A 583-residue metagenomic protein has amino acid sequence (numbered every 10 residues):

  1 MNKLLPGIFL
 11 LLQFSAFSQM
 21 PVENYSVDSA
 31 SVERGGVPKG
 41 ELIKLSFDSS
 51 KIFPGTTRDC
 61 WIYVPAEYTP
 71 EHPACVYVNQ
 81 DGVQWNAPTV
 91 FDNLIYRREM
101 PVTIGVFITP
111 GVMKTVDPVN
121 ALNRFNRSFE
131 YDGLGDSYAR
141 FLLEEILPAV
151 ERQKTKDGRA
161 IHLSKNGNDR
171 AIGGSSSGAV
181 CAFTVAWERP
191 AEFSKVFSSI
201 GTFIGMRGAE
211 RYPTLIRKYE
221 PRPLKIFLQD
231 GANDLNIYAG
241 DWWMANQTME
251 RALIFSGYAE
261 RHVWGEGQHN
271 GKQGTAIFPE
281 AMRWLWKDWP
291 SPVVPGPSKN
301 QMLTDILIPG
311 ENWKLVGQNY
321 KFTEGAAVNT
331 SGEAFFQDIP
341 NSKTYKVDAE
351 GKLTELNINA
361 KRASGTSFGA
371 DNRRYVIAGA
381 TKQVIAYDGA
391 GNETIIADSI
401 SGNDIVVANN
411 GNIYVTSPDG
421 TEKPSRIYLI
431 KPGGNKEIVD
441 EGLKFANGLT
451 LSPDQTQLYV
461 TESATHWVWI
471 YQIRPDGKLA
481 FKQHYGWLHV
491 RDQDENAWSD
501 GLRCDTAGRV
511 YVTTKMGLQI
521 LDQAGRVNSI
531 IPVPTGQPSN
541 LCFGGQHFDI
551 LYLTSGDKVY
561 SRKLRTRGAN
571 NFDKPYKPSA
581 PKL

Functional and structural regions predicted by a protein language model:
Q19-V294: Non-catalytic cap/lid and distal C-terminal segments of serine-dependent acyl enzymes
V294-N312, R426, N571-F572, S579 (+1 more regions): Blade/loop signatures of beta-propeller domains
S298-M302, N312-S342: Beta-strand-rich domains and repeat architectures in extracellular enzymes and scaffolds, especially beta-propellers
N312-Q318, G351-N357, G391-A397, N435-E441 (+2 more regions): A short beta-strand motif characteristic of beta-propeller blades
Q318-A334, N359-A378, K382-Q383, S399-R426 (+4 more regions): Beta-rich, blade/repeat-based domains predominating in secreted/periplasmic proteins but also intracellular
I339, G379, P418-G420, S463 (+5 more regions): Short loop/turn segments immediately following the C-termini of beta-strands
K343-Y345, Q383-I385, R426-Y428, W467-W469 (+2 more regions): A short loop-to-beta-strand structural motif that recurs across blades of beta-propeller domains
Y471-K478, L564-N571: Short loop/turn segments immediately following beta-strands, especially the blade-tip and inter-blade linker loops
